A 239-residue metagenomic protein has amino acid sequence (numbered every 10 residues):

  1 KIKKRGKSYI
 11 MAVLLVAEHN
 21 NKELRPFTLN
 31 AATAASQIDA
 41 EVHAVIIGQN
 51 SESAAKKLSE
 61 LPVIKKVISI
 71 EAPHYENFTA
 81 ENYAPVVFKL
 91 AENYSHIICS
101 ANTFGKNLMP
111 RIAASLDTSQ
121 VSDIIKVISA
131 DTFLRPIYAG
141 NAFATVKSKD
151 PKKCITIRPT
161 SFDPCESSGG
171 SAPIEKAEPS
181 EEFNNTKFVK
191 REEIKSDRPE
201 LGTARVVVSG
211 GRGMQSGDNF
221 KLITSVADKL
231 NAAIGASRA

Functional and structural regions predicted by a protein language model:
I2-A239: N-terminal glycine-rich FAD/FM-binding segment characteristic of electron-transfer flavoproteins
